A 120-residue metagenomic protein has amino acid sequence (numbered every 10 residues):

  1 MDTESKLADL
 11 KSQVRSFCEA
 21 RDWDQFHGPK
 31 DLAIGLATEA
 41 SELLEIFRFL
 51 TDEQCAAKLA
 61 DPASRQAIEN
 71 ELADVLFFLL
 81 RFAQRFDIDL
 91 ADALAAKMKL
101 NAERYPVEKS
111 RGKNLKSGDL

Functional and structural regions predicted by a protein language model:
M1-L120: Flexible "arm" and connector segments at domain edges
